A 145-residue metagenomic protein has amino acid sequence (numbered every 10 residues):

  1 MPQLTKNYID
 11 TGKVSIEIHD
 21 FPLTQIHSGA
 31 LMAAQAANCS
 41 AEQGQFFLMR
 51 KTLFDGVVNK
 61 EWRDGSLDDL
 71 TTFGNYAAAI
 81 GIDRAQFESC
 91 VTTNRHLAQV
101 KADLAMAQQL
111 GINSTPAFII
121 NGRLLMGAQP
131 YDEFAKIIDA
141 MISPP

Functional and structural regions predicted by a protein language model:
M1-A78, L110, D139-P145: Structural alpha/beta surface segment adjacent to cysteine/selenocysteine redox centers across thiol/disulfide enzymes
M1-N7, T71-P145: C-terminal cap of thioredoxin/glutaredoxin-like
